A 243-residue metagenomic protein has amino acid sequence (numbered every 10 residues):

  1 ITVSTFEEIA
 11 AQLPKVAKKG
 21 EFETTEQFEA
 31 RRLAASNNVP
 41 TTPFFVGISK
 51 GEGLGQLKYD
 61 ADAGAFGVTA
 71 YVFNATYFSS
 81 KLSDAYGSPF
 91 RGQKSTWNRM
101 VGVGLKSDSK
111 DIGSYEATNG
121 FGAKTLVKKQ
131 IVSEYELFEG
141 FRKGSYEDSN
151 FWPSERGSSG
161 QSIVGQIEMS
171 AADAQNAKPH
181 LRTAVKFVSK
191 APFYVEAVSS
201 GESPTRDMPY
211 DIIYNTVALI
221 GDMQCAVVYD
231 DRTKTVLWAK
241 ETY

Functional and structural regions predicted by a protein language model:
I1-L57: N-terminal Sec/ER secretory leader and immediately downstream segment of secreted/extracellular precursors
T41-Y243: Mature extracytoplasmic/lumenal regions of exported proteins
